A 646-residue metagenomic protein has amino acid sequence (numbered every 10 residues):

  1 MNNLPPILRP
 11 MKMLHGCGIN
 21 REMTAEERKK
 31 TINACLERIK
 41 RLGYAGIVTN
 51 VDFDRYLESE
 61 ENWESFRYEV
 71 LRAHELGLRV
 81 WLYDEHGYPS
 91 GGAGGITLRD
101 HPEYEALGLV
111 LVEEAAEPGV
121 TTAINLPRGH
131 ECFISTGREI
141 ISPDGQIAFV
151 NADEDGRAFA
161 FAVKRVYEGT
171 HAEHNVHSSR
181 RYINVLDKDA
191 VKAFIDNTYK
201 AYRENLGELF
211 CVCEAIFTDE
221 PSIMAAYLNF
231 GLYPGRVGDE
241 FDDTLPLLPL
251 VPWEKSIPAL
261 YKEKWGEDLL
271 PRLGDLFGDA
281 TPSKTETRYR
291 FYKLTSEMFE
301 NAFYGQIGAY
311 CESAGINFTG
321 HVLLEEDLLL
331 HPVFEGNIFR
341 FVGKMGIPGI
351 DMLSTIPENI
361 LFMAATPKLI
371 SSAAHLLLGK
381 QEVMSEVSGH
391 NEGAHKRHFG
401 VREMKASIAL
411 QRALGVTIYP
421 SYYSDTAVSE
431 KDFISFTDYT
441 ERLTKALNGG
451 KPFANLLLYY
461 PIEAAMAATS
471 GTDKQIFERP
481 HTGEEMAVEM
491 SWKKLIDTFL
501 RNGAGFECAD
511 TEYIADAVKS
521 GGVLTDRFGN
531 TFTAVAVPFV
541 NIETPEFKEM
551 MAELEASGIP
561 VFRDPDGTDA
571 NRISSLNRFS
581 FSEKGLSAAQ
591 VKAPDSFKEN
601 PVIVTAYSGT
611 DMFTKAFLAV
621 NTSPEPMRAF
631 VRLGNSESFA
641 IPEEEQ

Functional and structural regions predicted by a protein language model:
M1-N3: N-terminal pre-domain segments of enzymes
P6-N33, G46-V51, L57-Y88, A93-G95 (+5 more regions): Carbohydrate-binding surfaces of carbohydrate-active enzymes
R9, L36, K40, Y44 (+1 more regions): N-terminal regions that are enriched for targeting/export leaders and immediately downstream pro/stem segments
T49-K192: Acidic/aromatic-lined carbohydrate-recognition and catalytic surfaces of CAZymes acting on diverse glycans
K192-D196, F436: Short coil-to-helix leader/linker segments, especially the first N-terminal amphipathic alpha-helix with its helix
